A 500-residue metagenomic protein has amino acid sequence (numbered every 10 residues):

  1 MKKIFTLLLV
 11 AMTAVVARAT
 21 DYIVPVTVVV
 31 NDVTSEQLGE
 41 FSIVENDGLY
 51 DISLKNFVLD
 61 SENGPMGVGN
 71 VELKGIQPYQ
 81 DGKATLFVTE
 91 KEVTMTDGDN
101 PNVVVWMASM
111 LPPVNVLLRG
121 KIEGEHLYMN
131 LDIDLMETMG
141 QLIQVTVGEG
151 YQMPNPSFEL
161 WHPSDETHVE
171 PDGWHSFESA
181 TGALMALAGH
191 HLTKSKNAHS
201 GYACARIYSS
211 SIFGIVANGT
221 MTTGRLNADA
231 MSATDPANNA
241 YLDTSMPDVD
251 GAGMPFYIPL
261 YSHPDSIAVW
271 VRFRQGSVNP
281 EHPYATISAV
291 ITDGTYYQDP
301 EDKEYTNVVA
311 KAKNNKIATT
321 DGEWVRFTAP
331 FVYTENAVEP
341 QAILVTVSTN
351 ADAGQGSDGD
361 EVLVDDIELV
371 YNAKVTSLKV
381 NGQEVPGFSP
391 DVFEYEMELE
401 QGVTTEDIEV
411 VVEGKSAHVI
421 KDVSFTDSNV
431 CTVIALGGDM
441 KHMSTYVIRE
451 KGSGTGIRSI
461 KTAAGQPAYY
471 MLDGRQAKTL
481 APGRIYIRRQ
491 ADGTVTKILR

Functional and structural regions predicted by a protein language model:
V15, S453-R500: C-terminal outer-membrane/trafficking sorting elements
A19-I23, Q37-G39, V68-Q77, L117 (+2 more regions): Edge beta-strand at a domain terminus
T146-M185: Extracellular carbohydrate-recognition regions
E159-P163, Y208-I212, Y257, S262-H263 (+3 more regions): Solvent-exposed strand-to-loop "edge" motifs in beta-rich extracellular domains
K196-G214, P236-D243: Short carbohydrate-recognition loop motifs
Y296-P340: Extracellular carbohydrate recognition and processing domains and analogous Trp-centered ligand-binding platforms
N350-Y371: Extracellular carbohydrate recognition
N372-G454: Beta-rich interaction/scaffold domains
